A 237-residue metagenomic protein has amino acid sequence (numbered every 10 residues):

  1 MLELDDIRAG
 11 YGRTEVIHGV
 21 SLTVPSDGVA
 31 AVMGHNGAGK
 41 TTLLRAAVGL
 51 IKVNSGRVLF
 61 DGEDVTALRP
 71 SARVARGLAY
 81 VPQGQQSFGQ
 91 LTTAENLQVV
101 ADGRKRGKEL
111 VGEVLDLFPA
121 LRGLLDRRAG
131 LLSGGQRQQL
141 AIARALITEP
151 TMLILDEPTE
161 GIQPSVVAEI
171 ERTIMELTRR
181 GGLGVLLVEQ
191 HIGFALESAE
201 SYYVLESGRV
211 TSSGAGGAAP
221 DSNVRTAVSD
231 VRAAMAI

Functional and structural regions predicted by a protein language model:
M33-H35: The feature captures the beta-strand-to-loop junction immediately N-terminal to the Walker
V48: Helix-to-loop junction immediately C-terminal to a conserved catalytic motif
K52, D64-Q85, V111, G123-R127 (+1 more regions): ABC ATPase NBD coupling module
G56-E63, R76, E109-L110, D116 (+1 more regions): Conserved ABC transporter NBD signature motif
R128-L132: Conserved ABC ATPase signature
I147-T151: A short, proline-enriched helix->beta-strand linker immediately N-terminal to the Walker B motif in ABC-type P-loop
A168-G181: Helical segment within the ABC ATPase nucleotide-binding domain
